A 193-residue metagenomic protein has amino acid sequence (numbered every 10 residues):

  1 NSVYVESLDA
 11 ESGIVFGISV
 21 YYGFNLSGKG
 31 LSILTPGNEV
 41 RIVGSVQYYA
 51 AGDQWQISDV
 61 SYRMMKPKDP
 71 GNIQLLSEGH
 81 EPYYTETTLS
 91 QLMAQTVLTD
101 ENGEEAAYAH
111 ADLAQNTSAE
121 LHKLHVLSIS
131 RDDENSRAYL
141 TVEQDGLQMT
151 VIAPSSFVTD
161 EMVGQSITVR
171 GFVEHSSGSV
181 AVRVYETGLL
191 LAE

Functional and structural regions predicted by a protein language model:
N1-E193: OB-fold nucleic-acid-binding modules
